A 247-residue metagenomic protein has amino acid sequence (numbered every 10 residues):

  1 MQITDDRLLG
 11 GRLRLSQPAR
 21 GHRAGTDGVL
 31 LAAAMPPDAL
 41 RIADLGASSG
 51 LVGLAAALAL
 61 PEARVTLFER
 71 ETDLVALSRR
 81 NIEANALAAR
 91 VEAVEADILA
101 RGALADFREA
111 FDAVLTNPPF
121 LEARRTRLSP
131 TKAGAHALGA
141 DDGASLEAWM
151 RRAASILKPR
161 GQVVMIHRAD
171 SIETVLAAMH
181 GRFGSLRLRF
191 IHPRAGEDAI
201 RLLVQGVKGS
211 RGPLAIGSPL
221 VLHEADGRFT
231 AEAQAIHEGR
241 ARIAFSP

Functional and structural regions predicted by a protein language model:
M1-D38: Class I SAM-dependent transferase core
R14, R64, R90-E92, G184-R187: Conserved beta-strand segments of alpha/beta enzyme cores
R20, A24, D142-A199: Conserved Class I SAM-dependent methyltransferase catalytic core
L31, N117, W149, G206: Residue-level signal for inorganic ion chemistry
A33-P130: Conserved SAM/SAH cofactor-binding pocket of Class I
P118-A148: Mobile active-site "lid"/loop adjacent to the S-adenosyl-L-methionine
D198-P247: SAM/dcSAM-binding transferase cores
